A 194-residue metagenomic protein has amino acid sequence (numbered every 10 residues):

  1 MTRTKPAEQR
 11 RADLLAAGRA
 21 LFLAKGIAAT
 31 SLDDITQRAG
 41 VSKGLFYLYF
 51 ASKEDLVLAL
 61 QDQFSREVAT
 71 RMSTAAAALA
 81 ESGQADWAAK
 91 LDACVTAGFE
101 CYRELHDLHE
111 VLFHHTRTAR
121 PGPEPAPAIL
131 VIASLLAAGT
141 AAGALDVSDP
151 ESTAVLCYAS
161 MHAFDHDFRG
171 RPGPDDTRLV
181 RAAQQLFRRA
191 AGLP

Functional and structural regions predicted by a protein language model:
M1, E100, L130-A141, S160 (+1 more regions): C-terminal peripheral helix-coil segments that are non-catalytic and often amphipathic
M1-K25, T30-R38, E54-L58: Basic, helix-initiating cap at the start of DNA-binding domains
I27-A28, A141, L145: Conserved hydrophobic residue
G40-F50: Short hydrophobic/aromatic patch on the recognition helix
F50, V57-F64, L112: Alpha-helical DNA-contacting segments of helix-turn-helix folds
A59, S73-E104, T153, C157 (+1 more regions): Hydrophobic alpha-helical connector segments
R66-S73, A93, C101, R117-A142 (+2 more regions): Amphipathic alpha-helical packing segments from all-alpha helical-bundle domains
H109-H114, S148: Short, hydrophobic secondary-structure boundary micro-motifs
